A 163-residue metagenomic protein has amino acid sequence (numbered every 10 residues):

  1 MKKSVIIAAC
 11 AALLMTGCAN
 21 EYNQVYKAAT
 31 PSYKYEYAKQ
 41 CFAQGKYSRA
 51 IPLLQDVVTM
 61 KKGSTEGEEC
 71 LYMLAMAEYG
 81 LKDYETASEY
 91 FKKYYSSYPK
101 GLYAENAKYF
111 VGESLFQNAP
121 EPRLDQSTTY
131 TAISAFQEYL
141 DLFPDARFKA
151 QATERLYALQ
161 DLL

Functional and structural regions predicted by a protein language model:
K2-I7, G17-L163: Acidic, polar-rich low-complexity tracts and alpha-helical solenoid repeat scaffolds
A11-A12: Repetitive helical segments and hydrophobic/amphipathic motifs
